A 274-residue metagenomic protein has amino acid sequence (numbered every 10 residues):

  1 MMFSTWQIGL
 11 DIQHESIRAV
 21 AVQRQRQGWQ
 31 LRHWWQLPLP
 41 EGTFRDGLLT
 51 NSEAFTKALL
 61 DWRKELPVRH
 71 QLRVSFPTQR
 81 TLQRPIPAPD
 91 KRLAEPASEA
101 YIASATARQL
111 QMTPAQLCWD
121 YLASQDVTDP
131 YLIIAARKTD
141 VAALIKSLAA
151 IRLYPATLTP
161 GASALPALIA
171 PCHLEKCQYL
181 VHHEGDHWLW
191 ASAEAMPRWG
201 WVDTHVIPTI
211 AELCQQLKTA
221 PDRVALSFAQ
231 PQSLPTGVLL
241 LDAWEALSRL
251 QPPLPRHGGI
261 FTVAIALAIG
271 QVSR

Functional and structural regions predicted by a protein language model:
M1-R274: Hydrophobic/aromatic-enriched cytosolic interaction surfaces used to assemble or bind macromolecules
